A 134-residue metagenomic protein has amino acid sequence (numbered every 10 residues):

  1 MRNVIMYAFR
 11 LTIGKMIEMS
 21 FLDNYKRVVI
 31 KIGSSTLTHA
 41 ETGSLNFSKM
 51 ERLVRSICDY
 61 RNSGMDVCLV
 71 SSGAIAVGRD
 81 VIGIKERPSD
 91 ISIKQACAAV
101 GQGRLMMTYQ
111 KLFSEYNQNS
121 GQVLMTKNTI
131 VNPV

Functional and structural regions predicted by a protein language model:
R10-V134: Nucleotide/pyrophosphate-binding catalytic subdomain
